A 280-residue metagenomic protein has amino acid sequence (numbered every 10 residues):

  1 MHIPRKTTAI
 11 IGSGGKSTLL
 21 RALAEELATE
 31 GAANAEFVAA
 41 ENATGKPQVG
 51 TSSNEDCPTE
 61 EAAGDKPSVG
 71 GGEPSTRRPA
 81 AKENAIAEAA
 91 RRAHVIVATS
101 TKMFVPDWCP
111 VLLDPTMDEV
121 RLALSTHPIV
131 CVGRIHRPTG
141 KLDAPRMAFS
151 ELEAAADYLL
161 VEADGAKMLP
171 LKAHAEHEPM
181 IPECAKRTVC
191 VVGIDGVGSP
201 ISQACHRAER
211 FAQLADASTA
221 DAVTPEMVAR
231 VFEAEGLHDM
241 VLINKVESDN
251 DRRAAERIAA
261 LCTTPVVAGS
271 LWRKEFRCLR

Functional and structural regions predicted by a protein language model:
H2-L27: Walker A (P-loop) phosphate-binding motif
E26-A32, N84-C131: N-terminal phosphate/diphosphate-binding loop that engages ATP/GTP or pyrophosphate donors across diverse enzyme folds
A28-R92: Intrinsically disordered, low-complexity terminal tails and inter-domain linkers enriched for S/T/G/P/D/E
V120-D143, D157: Ligand-binding beta-strand-loop-alpha-helix segment within the catalytic cores of soluble metabolic enzymes
R137-A173: Phosphate-binding/switch loop-helix module in NTP-utilizing enzymes
H177-G196: Inter-motif core of Ras-like GTPase G domains
G193-I194, S218, M240-D251, G269-K274: G-domain G4 guanine-recognition motif of GTPases
L261-R277: Canonical P-loop GTPase G-domain recognition
